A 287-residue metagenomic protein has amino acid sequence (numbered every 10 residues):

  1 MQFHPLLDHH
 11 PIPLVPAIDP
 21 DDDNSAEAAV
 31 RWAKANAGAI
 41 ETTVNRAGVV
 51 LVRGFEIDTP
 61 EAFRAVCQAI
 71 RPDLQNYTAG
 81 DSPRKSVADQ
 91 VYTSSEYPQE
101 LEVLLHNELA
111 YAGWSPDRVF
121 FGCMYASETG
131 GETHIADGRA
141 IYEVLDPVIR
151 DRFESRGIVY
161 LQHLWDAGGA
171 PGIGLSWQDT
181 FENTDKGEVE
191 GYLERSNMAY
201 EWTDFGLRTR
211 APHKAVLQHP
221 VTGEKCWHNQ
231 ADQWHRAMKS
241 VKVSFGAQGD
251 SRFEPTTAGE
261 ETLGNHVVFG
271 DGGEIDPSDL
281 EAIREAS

Functional and structural regions predicted by a protein language model:
M1-P5, I57, T93: Transition-metal
M1-W32, N45, Q99-L105, W114-S287: Active-site environment of non-heme Fe oxygenases that use a 2-His-1-carboxylate facial triad
A37-E56: TRNA-binding/sensing appendages of the translation machinery
G38, E61, R84-K85: Membrane-interface amphipathic segments in extracytoplasmic regions
R46-V49, P72-N76: Short helix-loop boundary/capping segments at the starts of domains
I57-P72: Glycine-rich loop at the start of a catalytic domain that most often binds anionic cofactors/ligands
L74-N107: A gly/proline- and charged-residue-enriched helix-loop-helix capping module
